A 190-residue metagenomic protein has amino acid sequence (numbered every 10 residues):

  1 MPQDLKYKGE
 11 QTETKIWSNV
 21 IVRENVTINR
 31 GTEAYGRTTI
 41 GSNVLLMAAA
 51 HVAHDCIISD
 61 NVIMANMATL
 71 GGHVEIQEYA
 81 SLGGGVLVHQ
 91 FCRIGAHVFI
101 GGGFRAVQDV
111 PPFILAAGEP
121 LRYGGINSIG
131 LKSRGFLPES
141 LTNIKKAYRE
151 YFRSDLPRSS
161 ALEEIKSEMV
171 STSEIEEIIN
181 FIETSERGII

Functional and structural regions predicted by a protein language model:
M1-A117, L121-R122: Structural signal for interior beta-strand "rungs" in well-ordered beta-sheet cores of soluble enzyme domains
Q3-G9, N19, F113, E119-I190: Terminal amphipathic alpha-helical/low-complexity segments used for targeting or macromolecular assembly
